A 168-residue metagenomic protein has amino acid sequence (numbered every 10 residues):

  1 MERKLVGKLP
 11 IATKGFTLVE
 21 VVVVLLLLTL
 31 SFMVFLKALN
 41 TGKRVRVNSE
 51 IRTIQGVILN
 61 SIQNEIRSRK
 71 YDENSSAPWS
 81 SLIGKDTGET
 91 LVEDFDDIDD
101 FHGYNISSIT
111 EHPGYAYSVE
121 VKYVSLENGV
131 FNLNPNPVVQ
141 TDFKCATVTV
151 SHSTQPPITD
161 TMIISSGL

Functional and structural regions predicted by a protein language model:
M1-F16: N-terminal leader/signal peptides at the extreme start of proteins
K4, K8, V24-L26, F35-A38 (+3 more regions): Acidic/proline-rich low-complexity IDRs
F16-N60: Aliphatic-rich helix starts adjacent to a transmembrane/signal segment
T53-L168: Low-complexity, Gly/Pro-rich coil/beta segments used as flexible assembly/activation regions
